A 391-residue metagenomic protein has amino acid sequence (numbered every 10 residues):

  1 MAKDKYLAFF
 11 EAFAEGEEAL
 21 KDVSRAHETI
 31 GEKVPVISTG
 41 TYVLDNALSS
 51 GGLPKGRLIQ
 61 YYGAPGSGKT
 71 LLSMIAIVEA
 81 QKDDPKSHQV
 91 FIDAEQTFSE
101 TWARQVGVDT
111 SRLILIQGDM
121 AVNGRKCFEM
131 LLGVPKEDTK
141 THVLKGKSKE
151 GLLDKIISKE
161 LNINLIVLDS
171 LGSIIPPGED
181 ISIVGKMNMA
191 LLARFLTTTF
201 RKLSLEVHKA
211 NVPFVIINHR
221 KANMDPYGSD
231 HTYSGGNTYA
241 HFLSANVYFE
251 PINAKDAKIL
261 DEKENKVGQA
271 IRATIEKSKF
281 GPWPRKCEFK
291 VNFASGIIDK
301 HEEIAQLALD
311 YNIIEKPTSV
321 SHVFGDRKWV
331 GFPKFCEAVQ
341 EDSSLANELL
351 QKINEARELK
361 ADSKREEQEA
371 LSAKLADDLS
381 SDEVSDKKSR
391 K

Functional and structural regions predicted by a protein language model:
M1-H27, A254-K391: C-terminal regions of RecA-like/P-loop NTPase motor modules
A2-R112, G124-E137, L144-K149: The Walker A/P-loop phosphate-binding site
D4-A8, E32, T39, V43 (+14 more regions): Charged, alpha-helix-enriched surfaces in structured cytosolic catalytic cores of large nucleotide-utilizing machines
F98, I174-I175, N223: Catalytic P-loop NTPase motifs of RecA-like helicase/translocase cores
M120-K209: Phosphate-binding/switch loop-helix module in NTP-utilizing enzymes
E179, A222, P226, T318 (+1 more regions): N-terminal cationic and glycine-rich segments that engage phosphates or anionic surfaces
M189-Y311: Phosphate-binding/switch region of NTP-binding enzymes
